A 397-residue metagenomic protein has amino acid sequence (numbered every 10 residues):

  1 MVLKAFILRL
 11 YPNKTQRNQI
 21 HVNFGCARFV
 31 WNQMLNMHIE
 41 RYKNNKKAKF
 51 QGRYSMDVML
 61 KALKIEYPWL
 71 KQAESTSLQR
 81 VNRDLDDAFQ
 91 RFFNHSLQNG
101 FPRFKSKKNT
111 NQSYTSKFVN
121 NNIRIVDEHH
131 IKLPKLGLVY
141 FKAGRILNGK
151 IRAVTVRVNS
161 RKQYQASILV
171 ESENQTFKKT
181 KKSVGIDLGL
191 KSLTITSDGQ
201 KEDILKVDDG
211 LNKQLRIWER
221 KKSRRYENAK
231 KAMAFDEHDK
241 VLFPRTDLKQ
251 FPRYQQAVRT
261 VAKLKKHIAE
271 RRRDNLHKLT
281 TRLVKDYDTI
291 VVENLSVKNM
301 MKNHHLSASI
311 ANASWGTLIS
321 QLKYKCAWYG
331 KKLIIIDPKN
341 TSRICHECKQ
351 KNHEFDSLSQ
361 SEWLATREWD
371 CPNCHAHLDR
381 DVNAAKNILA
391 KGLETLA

Functional and structural regions predicted by a protein language model:
M1-L78: Gly/serine-rich nucleotide phosphate-binding loop at the start of the catalytic core of nucleotide/ADP-ribose-handling
K4, K150, S160-A397: Positively charged, helix-rich recognition surfaces that bind polyanionic ligands
F6-L10, V139-K142, E202-L205: Generic detection of short hydrophobic beta-strand segments and adjacent strand-loop junctions
V22, R80-R83, D87, K213 (+1 more regions): Alpha-helical coiled-coil heptad-repeat segments used for dimerization/assembly
M34, S77-F92, V382-G392, L396: Stable alpha-helical structural segments in soluble proteins, enriched in small hydrophobic residues
Y54-N159, N312: Acidic carboxylate diad motif detector
